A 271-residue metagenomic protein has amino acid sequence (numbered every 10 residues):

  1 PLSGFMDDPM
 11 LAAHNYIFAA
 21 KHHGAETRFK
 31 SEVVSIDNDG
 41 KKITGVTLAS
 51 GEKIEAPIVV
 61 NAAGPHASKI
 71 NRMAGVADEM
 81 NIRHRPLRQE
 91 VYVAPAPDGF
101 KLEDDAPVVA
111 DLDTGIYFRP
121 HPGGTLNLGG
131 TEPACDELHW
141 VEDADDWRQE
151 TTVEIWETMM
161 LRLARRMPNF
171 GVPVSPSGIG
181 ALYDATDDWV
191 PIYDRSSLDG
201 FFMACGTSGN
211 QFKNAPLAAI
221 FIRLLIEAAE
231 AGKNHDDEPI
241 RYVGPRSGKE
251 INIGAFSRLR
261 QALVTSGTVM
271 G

Functional and structural regions predicted by a protein language model:
P1-A19, G64-H66, D113, T151-R162 (+3 more regions): Mid-domain beta-loop-alpha active-site segment that forms a flexible, acidic cofactor/metal-binding surface
P1-G4, A144-W147, A181, G206 (+1 more regions): Conserved short-loop catalytic and cofactor-binding motifs
P1-S50, I54-I58, A62: Helical element adjacent to the flavin cofactor pocket in flavoenzyme catalytic cores
A19-H23, M73, F221-A229: Active-site catalytic microenvironments for nucleophilic, acid-base chemistry
D37, I54-P57, A63-G200: Active-site substrate-recognition segment that forms the wall of the catalytic cavity or substrate channel
S197-G271: C-terminal lid/capping helical subdomain adjacent to the catalytic/cofactor pocket in oxidative enzymes
